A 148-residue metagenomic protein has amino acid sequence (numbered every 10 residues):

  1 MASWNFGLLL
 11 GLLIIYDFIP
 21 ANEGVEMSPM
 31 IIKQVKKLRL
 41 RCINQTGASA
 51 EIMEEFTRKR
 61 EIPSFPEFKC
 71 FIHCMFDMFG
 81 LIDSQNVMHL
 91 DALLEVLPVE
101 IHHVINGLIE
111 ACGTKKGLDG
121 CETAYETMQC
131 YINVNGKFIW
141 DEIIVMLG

Functional and structural regions predicted by a protein language model:
M1-G7: Bacterial N-terminal signal peptides that target proteins for export
A2, L12-P29: N-terminal signal peptide
G11-L12, T46: Enrichment for repetitive, rod-forming helical segments
A21-G148: Mature soluble extracellular domains of secreted precursor proteins
